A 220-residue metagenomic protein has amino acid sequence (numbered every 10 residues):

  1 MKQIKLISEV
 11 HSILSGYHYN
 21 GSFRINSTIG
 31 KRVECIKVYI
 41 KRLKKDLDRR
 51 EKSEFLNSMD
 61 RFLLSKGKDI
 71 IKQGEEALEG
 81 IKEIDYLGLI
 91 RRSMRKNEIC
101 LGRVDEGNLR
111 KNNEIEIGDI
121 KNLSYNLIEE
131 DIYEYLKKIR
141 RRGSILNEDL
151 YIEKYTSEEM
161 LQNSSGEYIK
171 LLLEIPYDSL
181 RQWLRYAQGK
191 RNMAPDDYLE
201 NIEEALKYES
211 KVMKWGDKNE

Functional and structural regions predicted by a protein language model:
M1, S12-G16, I40-S53, Y135 (+1 more regions): A glycine-centered beta->alpha junction motif in the catalytic cores of kinase/phosphotransferase enzymes
M1-C35, I152: Conserved kinase catalytic-core helix
G16-N20, E83, I145: Short, solvent-exposed secondary-structure capping/transition elements
F23-I99, L150, W215: ATP-dependent phospho-/nucleotidyl transfer catalytic cores
G80-I132: Active-site acidic catalytic loop and adjacent metal/ATP-binding pocket of ATP-dependent phosphoryl transfer enzymes
Y125-Q162, L173-M193: Active-site activation/catalytic loop segments of kinase-like enzymes and analogous catalytic loops in related
S165-E167: Extended alpha-helical coiled-coil "stalk/arm" regions that scaffold and mediate dimerization/assembly in large
L180-E220: ATP/Mg2+ or Mg2+-diphosphate-binding catalytic cores that bind nucleotide phosphates or diphosphates via glycine-rich
